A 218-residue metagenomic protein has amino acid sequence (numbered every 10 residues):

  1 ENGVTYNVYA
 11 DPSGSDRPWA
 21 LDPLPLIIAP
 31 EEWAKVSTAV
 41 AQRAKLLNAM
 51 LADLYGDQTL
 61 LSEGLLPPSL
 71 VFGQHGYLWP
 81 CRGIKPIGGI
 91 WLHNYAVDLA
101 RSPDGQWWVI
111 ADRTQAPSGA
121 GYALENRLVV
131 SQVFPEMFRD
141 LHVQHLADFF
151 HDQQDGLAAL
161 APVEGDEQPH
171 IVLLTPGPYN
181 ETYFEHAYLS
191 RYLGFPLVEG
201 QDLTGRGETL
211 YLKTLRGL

Functional and structural regions predicted by a protein language model:
E1-L218: Preference for protein termini
